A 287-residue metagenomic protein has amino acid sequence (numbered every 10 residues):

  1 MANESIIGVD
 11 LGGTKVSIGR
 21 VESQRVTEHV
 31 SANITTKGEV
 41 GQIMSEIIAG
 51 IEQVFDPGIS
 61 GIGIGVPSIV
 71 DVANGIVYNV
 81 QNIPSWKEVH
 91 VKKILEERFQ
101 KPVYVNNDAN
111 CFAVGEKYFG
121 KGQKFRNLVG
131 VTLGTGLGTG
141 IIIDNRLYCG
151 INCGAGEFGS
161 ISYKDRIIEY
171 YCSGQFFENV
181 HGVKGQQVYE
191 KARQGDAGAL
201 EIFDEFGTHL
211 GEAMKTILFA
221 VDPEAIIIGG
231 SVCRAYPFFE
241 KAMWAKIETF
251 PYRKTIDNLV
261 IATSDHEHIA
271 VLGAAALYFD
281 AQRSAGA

Functional and structural regions predicted by a protein language model:
M1-G61, D71-I76, K93-Q100, Y118-K124 (+1 more regions): ATP-binding/phosphotransfer module of carbohydrate and carboxylate kinases, centering on a glycine-rich
I34-T36, S85-W86, A155-E157: A short acidic/small-residue loop/turn micro-motif
P67-I69, G134-G136, V232-C233: Short glycine-rich anion-binding loops that position phosphate/pyrophosphate groups of nucleotides and phosphorylated
I76-E88: A charged helix-plus-loop insertion that forms the helical arch/lid used to bind and gate nucleic-acid substrates
V103-N107: General beta-strand structural signal in soluble alpha/beta enzymes
A109-A113: Active-site-adjacent loop/helix segments that line or gate small-molecule/cofactor pockets in enzymes
Q123-Q175: Glycine-rich phosphate-binding loop of actin/hexokinase-like ATP-binding domains
